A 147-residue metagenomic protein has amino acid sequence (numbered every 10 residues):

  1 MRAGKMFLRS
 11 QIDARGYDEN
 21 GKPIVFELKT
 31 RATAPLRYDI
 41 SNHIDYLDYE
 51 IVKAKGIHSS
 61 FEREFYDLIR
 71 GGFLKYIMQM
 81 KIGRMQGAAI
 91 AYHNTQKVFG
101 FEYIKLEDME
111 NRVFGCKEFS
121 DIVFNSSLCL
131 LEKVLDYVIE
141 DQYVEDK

Functional and structural regions predicted by a protein language model:
M1-L74, M78-K147: Accessory terminal regions of nucleic-acid processing enzymes
